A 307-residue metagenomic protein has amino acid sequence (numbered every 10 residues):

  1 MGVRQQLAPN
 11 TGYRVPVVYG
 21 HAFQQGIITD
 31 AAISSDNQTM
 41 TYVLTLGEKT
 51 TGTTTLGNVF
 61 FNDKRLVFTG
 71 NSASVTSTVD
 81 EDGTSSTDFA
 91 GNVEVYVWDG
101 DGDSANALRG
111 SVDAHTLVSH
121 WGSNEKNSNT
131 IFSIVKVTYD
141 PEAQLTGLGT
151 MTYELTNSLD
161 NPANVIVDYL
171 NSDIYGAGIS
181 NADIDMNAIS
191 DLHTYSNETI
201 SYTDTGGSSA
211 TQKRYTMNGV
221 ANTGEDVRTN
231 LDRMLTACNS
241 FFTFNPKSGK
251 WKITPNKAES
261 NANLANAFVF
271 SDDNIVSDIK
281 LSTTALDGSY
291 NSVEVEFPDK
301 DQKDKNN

Functional and structural regions predicted by a protein language model:
M1-C238, K247, P298, K303-K305: Polar, S/T/G-rich
T51-T55, N266-N307: Acidic, small/polar-enriched beta strand-loop surface segments
S77-V79, A258, V269: Generic alpha-helical propensity signal that fires on short helical segments and nearby coil/disordered stretches
D183-Y195, N256, L264-N274: General structural signal for secondary-structure boundaries
T216-G219, F242-F244, K252, N291: Structural recognition of the beta-strand scaffold that forms the well-ordered cores of secreted hydrolase catalytic
V227-A267, V276-K280: Repeat-solenoid scaffold signature
